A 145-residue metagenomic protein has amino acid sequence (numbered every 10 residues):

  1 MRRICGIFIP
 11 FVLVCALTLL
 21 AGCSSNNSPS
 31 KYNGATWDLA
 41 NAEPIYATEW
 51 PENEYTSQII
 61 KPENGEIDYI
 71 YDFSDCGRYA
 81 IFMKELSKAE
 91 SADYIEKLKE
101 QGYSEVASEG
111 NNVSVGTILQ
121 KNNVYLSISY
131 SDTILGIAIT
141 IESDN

Functional and structural regions predicted by a protein language model:
M1-F11: Bacterial N-terminal signal peptides that target proteins for export
L19-G22: C-terminal motif of bacterial Sec signal peptides marking the signal peptidase cleavage site
S24-N145: An acidic-aromatic pocket/loop used at catalytic or ligand-binding sites
